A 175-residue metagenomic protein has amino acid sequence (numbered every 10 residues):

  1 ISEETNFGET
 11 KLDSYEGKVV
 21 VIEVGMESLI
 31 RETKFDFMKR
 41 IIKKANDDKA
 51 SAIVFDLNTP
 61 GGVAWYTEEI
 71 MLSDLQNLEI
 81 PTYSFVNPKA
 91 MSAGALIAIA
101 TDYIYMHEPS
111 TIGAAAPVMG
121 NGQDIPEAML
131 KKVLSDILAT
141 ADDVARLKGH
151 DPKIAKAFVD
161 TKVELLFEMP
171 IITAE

Functional and structural regions predicted by a protein language model:
I1-E175: Soluble extramembrane regions of membrane proteins in the secretory/endomembrane system
